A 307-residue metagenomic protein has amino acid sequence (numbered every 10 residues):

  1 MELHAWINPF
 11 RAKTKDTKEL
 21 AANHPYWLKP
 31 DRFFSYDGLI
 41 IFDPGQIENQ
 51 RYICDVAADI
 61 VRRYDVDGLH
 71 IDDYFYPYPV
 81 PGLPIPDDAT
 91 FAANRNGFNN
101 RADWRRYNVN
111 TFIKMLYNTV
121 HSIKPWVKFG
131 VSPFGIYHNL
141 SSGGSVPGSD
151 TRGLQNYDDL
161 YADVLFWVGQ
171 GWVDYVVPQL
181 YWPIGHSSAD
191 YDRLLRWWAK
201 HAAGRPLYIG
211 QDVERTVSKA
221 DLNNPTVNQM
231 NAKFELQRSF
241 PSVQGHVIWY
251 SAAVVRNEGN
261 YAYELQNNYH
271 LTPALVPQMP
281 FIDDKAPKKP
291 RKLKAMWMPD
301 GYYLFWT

Functional and structural regions predicted by a protein language model:
E2-T14, H70-Y74, D103-Y157, P206-R215: Aromatic-lined carbohydrate-recognition surfaces of secreted/lumenal glycan-active proteins
H4-R63, D158-A162: Active-site-adjacent "subsite" loops/lids of carbohydrate-active enzymes
R11-D37, D73-N96, S142-R152: Aromatic- and acidic-residue-enriched segments that line the glycan-binding/catalytic groove of carbohydrate-active
R11-K13, Y137-N139, R152-D159, L180-D192 (+2 more regions): Acidic-and-aromatic substrate-binding clefts and catalytic sites of carbohydrate-active enzymes
S35-C54, N96-N110, R152-G153, V177-G185 (+2 more regions): The substrate-binding groove and active-site-proximal loops of carbohydrate-active enzymes, especially glycoside
E48-I60, G153-Q170, Y191, P225-R238: Short, acidic/polar
D67, D72, A89-N99, S149-D150 (+1 more regions): Aromatic- and acid-rich polysaccharide-binding/catalytic face of secreted or lumenal carbohydrate-active enzymes
N260-T307: Pro/Thr/Ser/Gly-rich low-complexity, intrinsically disordered linker/stalk tracts
